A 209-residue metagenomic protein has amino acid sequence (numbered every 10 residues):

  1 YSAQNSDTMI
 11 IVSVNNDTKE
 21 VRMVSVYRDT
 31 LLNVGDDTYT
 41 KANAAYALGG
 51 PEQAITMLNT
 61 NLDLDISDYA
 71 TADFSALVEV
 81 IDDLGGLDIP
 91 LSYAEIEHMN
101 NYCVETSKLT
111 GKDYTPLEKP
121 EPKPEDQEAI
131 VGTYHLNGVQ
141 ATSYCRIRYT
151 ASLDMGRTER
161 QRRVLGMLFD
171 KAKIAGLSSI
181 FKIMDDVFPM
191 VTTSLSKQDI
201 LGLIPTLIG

Functional and structural regions predicted by a protein language model:
Y1, T40-L48, D63-D68, V131 (+3 more regions): Second-shell loop/turn segments in exported
Y1-K19, G202-L207: Entry/capping segment at the start of metal-dependent catalytic domains with acidic active-site entry clusters
S2, D82-S179: Flexible, polar/acidic helix-loop-strand segments at domain edges
Q4-M9, T18-V26, D37-Y39, Q53 (+5 more regions): Extracytoplasmic
V14-D17, V26-L31, A47, F74-L77 (+4 more regions): Solvent-exposed coil/turn segments that connect beta secondary-structure elements in extracytoplasmic/periplasmic
V34, T38, L136, I174 (+1 more regions): C-terminal solvent-exposed extensions
T40, A44, E52, T56-T60 (+7 more regions): Solvent-exposed, polar/charged alpha-helical surfaces in well-ordered, non-transmembrane soluble domains, broadly
E79, I89-P90, T192-K197: Secretory-pathway/luminal and periplasmic proteins that interact with or process carbohydrate-rich
